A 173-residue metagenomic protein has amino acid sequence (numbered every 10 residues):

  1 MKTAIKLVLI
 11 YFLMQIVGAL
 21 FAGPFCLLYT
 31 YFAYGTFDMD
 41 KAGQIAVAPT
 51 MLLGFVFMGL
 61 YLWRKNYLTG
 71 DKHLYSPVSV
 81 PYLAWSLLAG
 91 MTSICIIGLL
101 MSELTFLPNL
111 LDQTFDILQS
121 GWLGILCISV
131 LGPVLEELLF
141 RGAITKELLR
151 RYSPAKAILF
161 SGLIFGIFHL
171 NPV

Functional and structural regions predicted by a protein language model:
M1, L149-P154: Juxtamembrane helix-boundary/capping and inter-helix hinge elements in multi-pass membrane proteins
M1-G70, L74-Y75, S79-V80, C95-G98 (+1 more regions): N-terminal, membrane-interfacial amphipathic/helix-forming hydrophobic leader that caps and precedes the first
A4-L9, Q44-A48, L83-L88, W122-L126 (+1 more regions): Hydrophobic alpha-helical transmembrane segments
F12, G132-V134, G166: Hydrophobic transmembrane-helix microenvironments that flank and shape a buried ionizable site
T36-D40, T69-L138, T145-K146, R150: Juxtamembrane helix-loop-helix connectors linking adjacent transmembrane helices in multi-pass membrane enzymes
A48-F55, G124-C127, V134, V173: Structural signature of hydrophobic alpha-helical transmembrane segments
P154-L170: Small-polar-interrupted transmembrane alpha-helices in polytopic inner-membrane proteins
